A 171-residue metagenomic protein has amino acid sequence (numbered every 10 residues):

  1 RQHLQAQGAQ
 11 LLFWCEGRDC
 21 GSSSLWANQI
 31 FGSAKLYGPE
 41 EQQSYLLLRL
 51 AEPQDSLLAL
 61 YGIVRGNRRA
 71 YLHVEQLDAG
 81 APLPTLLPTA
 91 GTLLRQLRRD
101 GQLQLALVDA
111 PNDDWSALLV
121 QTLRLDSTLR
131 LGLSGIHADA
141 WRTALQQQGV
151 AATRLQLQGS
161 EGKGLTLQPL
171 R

Functional and structural regions predicted by a protein language model:
R1-L125, D139-Q148, G159-R171: An acidic-aromatic pocket/loop used at catalytic or ligand-binding sites
L125-G135: Short glycine-rich, basic-tinged beta-strand/loop micro-motifs
A152-Q156: A glycine-rich helix N-cap at a beta->alpha junction
